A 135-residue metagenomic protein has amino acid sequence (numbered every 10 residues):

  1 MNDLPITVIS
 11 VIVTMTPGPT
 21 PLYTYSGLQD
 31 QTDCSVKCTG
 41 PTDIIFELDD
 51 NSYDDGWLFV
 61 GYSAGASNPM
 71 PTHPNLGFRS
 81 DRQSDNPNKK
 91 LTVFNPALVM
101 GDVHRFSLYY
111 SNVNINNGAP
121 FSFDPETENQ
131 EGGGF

Functional and structural regions predicted by a protein language model:
N2-G40: N-terminal edge beta-strand
I9-V13, I44, F59, V93 (+1 more regions): Hydrophobic beta-strand residues in large extracellular and virion-surface proteins
T14-T16, D49, Y62-G65, Y109-S111: Predominantly extracellular/luminal cell-surface or secreted proteins
P17-P19, S52, V99, N114: Residues that cap or initiate secondary-structure elements
S35-S52: Beta-strand cores of secreted/periplasmic/IMS beta-sandwich domains, seen most often in copper-related folds
N51-A64, P71: Surface-exposed interfaces of beta-sheet-rich extracellular modules
S67-P87: Low-complexity "stalk/linker" and mucin-like segments enriched in Ser/Thr/Pro/Ala/Gly
S80-F135: Extracellular/periplasmic metallocenter environments
